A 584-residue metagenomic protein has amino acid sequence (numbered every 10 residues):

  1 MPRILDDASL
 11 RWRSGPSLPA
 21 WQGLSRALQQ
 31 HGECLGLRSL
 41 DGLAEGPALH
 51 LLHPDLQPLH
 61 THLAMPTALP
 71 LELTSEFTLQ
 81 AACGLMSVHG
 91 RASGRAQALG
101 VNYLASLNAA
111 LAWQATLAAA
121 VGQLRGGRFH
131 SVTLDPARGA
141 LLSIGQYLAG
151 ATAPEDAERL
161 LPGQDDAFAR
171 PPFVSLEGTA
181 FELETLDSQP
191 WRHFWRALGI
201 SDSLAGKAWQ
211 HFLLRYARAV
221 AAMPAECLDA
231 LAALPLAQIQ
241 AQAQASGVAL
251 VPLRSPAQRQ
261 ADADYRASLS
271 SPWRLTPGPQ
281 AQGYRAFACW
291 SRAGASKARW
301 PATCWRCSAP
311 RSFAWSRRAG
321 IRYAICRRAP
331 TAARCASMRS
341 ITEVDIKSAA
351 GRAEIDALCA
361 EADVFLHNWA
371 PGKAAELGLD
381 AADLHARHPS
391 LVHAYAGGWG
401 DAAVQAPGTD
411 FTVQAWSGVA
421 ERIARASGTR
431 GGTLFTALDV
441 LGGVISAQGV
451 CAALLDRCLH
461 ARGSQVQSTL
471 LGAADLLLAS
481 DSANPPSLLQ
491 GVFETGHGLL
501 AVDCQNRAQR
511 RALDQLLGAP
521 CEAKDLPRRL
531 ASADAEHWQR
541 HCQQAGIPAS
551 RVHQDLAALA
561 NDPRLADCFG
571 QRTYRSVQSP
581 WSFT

Functional and structural regions predicted by a protein language model:
M1-T74, A81, L85-A319, A329 (+7 more regions): Acyl-CoA thioester-binding alpha/beta core of soluble enzymes
H50, C335-A375: Rossmann-like NAD(P)-binding element
A64-A68, A370-K373, G398-G400: Short glycine-rich anion-binding loops that position phosphate/pyrophosphate groups of nucleotides and phosphorylated
L69-E72, D401-G408: Glycine-rich, charge-decorated loop segments at or immediately adjacent to ligand/cofactor-binding or catalytic sites
A293, D345-I346, N368-W369, W416 (+1 more regions): Glycine-rich, N-terminal phosphate-binding loop of Rossmann-like dinucleotide-binding domains
P310, A314-D345: Glycine-rich phosphate-binding loop and adjoining beta1-alpha1-beta2 segment of Rossmann-like nucleotide-binding folds
A374-A375, A402-A403, R422: Glycine/Thr-rich phosphate-binding loops of Rossmann-like dinucleotide-binding domains
T409-A424: Flexible glycine/proline-rich, aromatic-decorated loop/lid segments
